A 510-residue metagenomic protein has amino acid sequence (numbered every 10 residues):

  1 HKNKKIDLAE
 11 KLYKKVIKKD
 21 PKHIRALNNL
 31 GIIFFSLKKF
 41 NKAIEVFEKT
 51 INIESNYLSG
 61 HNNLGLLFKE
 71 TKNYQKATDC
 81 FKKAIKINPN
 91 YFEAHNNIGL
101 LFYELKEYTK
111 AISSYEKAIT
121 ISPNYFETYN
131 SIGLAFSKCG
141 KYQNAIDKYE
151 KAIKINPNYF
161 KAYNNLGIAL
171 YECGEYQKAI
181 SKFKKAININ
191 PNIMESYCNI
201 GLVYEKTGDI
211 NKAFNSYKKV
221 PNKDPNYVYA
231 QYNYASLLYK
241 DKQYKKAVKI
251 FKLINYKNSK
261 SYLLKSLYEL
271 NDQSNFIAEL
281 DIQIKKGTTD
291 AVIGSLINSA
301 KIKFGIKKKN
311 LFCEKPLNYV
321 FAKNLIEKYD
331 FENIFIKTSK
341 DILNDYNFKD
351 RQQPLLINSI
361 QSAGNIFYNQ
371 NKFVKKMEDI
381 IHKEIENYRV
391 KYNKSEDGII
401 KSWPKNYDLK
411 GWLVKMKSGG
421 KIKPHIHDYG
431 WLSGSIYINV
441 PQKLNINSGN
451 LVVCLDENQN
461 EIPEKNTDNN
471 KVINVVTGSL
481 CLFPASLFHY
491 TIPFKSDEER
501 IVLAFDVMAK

Functional and structural regions predicted by a protein language model:
K2, R25-S36, S59-K69, E93-E104 (+5 more regions): Conserved alpha-helical positions within TPR/SEL1-like repeat arrays
V16, T50, K83-A84, K117-A118 (+5 more regions): Canonical positions in the second alpha-helix
K19, I53, I87, I121 (+5 more regions): Structural marker of alpha-solenoid helical repeat scaffolds
I302, I306-I400: Non-heme Fe(II)/2-oxoglutarate
V374-H382, E386-L482, L487-K510: Catalytic core of non-heme Fe(II) oxygenases with the double-stranded beta-helix
